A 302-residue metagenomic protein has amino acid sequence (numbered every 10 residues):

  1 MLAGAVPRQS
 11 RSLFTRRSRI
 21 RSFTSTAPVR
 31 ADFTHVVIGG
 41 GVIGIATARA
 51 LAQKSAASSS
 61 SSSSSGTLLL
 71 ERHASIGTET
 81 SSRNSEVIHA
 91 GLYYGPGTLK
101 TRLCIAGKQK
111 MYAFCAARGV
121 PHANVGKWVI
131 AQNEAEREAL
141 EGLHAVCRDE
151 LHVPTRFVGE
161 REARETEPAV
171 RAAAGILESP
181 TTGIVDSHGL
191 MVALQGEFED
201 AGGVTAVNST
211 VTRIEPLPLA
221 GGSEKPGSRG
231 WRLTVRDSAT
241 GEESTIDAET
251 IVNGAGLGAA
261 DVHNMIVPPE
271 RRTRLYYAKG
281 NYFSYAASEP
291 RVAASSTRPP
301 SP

Functional and structural regions predicted by a protein language model:
M1-A31: N-terminal mitochondrial targeting presequence
P28-I43: Beta1/beta-strand and adjacent pyrophosphate-binding region of the FAD-binding site in flavoprotein oxidoreductases
R30-D32, P121-A131, H144, F157-G202 (+4 more regions): Helix-loop-beta segment of a Rossmann-like dinucleotide-binding subdomain
I43, S75, G258: Conserved Rossmann-like nucleotide-cofactor binding loop
A46, I214-P216, A220-P302: Flavin-dependent oxidoreductases
A52-S82: Glycine-rich FAD pyrophosphate-binding loop
E86-T166, A173: Dinucleotide-binding Rossmann-like beta1-alpha1 core, especially the glycine-rich loop that anchors the ADP
